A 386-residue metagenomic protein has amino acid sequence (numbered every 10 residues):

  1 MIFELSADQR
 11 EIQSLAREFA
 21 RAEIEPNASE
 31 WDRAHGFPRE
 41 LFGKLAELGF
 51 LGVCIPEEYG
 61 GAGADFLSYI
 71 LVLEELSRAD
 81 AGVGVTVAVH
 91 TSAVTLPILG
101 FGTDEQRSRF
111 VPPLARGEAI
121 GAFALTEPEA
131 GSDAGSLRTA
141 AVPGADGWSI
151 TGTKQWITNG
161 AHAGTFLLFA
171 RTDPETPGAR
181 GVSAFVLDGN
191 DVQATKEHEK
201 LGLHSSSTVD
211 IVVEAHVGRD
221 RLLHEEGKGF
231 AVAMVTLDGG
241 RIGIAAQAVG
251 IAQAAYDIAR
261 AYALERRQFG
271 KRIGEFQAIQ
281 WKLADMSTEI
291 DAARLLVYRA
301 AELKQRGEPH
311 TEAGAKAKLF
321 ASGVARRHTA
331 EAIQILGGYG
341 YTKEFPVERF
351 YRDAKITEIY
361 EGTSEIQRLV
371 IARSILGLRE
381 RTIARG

Functional and structural regions predicted by a protein language model:
M1-A79, V83-V89, F101-Q106, P113 (+5 more regions): Alpha-helical interface subdomain recognition
G49, L73-S77, A170, L187-V192 (+1 more regions): Short Ser/Thr-interspersed hydrophobic loop/turn segments at strand-loop and sheet-helix junctions that line or gate
A64-D65, D133-G135, N159-G164, G178-G181 (+2 more regions): Short glycine/proline-enriched turns and hinge-like loops at secondary-structure junctions
L114, E129-S132, W156-N159, E175-T176 (+1 more regions): Short Gly/Pro-enriched turn/cap motifs at secondary-structure boundaries
G117-L125, F169: A short, Trp-centered hydrophobic/proline-enriched beta-strand micro-motif
S136, N190-G218: Flexible, small-/acidic-enriched active-site or ligand-binding loops
T151-Q193: A short core secondary-structure module
V209-V235: A short, charged helix-loop
